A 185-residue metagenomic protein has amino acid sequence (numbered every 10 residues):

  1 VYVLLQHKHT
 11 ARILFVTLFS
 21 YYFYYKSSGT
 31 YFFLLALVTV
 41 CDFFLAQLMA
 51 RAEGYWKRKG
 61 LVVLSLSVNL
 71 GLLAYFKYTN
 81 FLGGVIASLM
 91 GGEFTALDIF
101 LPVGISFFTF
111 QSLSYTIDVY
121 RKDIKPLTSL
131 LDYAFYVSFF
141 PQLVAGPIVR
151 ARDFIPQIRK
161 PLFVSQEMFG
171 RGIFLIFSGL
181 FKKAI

Functional and structural regions predicted by a protein language model:
V1-I185: Membrane-embedded transmembrane alpha-helical bundles that form the catalytic cores of multi-pass lipid-modifying
